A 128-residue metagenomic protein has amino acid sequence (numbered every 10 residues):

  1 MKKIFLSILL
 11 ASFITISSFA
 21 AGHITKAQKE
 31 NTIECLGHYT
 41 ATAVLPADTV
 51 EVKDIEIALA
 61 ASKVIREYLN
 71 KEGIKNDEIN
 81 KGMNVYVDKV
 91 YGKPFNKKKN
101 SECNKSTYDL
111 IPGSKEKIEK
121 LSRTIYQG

Functional and structural regions predicted by a protein language model:
M1-I4: Positively charged n-region of N-terminal signal peptides that target proteins for export
L6, A21-G22, R123-G128: Short acidic DE-rich linear segments
L6-S18: Hydrophobic helical h-region of N-terminal Sec-dependent signal peptides in bacterial secretory/periplasmic proteins
I8-L10, H23-I24, Y91: Generic detector of short alpha-helix boundary/capping microenvironments and adjacent low-complexity segments
T15, E30-N31, K98: Generic structural microfeature
F19, E34-C35, E102: Generic detector of isolated residues embedded in canonical secondary-structure elements
I24-I74: Short N-proximal segments of mature Sec-exported proteins
D54-G128: Compact alpha-helical subdomains of small soluble proteins
